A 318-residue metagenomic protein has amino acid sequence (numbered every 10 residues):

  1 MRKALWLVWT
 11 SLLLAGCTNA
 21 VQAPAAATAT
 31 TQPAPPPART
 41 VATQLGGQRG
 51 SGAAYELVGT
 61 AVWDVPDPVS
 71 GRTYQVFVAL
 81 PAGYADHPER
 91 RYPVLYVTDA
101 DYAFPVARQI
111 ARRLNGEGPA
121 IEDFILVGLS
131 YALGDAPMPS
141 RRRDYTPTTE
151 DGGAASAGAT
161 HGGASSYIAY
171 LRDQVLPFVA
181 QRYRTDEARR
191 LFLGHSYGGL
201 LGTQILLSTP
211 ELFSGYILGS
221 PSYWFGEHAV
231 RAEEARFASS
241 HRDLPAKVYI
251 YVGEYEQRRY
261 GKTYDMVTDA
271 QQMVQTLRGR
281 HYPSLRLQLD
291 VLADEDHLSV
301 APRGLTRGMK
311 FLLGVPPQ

Functional and structural regions predicted by a protein language model:
M1-L7: Bacterial N-terminal signal peptides that target proteins for export
A15-G16: C-terminal motif of bacterial Sec signal peptides marking the signal peptidase cleavage site
V21-Q318: Non-catalytic cap/lid and distal C-terminal segments of serine-dependent acyl enzymes
